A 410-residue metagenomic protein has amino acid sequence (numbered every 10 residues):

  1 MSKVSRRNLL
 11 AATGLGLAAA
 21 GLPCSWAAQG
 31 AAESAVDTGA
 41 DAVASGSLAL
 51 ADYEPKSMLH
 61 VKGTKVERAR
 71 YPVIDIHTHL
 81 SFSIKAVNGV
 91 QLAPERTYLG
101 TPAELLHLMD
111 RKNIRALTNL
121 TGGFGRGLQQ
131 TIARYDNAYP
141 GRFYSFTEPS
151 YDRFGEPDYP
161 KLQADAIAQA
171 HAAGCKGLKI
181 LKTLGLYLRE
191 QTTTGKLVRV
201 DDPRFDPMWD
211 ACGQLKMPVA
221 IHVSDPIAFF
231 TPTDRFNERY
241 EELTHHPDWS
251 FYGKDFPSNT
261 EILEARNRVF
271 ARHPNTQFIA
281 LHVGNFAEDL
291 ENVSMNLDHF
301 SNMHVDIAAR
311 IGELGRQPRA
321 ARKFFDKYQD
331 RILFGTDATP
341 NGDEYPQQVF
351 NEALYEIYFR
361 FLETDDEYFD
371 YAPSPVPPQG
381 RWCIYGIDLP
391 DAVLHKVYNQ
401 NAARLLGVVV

Functional and structural regions predicted by a protein language model:
S2, N8-Q29: N-terminal export signals
L9-L10, E33-A138: An N-terminally biased module of ancient metal coordination in phosphate/nucleic-acid-related enzymes
G16, A40, A44, A49-S57 (+4 more regions): H/E-rich (His + Asp/Glu) clusters that bind or coordinate divalent metals
A42-S57, T64, G127-W249, S301: Active-site gating/metal-coordination segments in enzymes
I74-T78, L117-N119, S145-T147, L178 (+4 more regions): Hydrophobic faces of well-ordered beta-strands that scaffold small-molecule active sites in alpha/beta enzyme cores
H77, M109, A170, C212 (+3 more regions): Conserved, mostly hydrophobic/aromatic
L80-F82, V87, V219-N237, T339-D365: Short, solvent-exposed beta-strand-terminating loops
F82-K85, P94-G100, N119-Q130, D152-L162 (+4 more regions): Acidic-and-aromatic substrate-binding clefts and catalytic sites of carbohydrate-active enzymes
